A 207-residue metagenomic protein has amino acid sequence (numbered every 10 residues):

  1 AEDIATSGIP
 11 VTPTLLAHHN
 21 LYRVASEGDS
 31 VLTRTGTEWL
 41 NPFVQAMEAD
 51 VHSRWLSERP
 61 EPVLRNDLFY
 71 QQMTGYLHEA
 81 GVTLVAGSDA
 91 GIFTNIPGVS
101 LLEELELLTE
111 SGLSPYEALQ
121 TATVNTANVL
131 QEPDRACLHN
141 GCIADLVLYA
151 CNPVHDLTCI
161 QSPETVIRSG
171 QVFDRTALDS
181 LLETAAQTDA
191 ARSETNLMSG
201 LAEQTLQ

Functional and structural regions predicted by a protein language model:
A1-S111, L201-Q207: Active-site neighborhoods of metal-dependent hydrolases
V11, D89, L108, A118 (+4 more regions): Divalent metal-coordination and catalytic microenvironments
L16, C151-P153, Q171: Solvent-exposed coil/turn segments that connect beta secondary-structure elements in extracytoplasmic/periplasmic
N20-L21, L157, T176: Glycine/Thr-rich phosphate-binding loops of Rossmann-like dinucleotide-binding domains
L68, I96, P115-L119, A127-P163: Acidic, glycine-enriched loop/beta-strand segments at the rims of small-molecule binding/catalytic pockets
V166: Short aromatic-centered micro-motifs
V172-Q207: Extracellular/periplasmic ectodomains of large secreted or surface enzymes and adhesion receptors
